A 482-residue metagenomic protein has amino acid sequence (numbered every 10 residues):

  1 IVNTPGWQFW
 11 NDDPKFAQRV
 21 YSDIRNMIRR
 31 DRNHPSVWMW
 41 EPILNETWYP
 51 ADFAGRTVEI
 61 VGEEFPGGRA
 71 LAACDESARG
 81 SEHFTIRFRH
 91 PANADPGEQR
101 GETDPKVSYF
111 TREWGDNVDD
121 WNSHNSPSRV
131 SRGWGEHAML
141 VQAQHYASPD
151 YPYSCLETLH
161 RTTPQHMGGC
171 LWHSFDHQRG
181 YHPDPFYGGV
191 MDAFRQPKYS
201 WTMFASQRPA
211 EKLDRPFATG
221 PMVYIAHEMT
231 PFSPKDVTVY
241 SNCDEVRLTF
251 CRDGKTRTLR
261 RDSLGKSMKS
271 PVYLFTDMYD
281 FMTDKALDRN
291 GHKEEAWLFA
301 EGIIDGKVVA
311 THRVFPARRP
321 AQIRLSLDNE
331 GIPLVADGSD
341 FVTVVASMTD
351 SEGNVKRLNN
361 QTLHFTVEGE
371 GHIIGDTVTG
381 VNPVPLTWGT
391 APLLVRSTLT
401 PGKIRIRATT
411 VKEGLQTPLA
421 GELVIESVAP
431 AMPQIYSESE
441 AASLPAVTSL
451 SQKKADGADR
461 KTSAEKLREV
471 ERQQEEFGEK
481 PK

Functional and structural regions predicted by a protein language model:
I1-S200, F217-A226: Substrate-binding/catalytic cleft of secreted carbohydrate-active enzymes, primarily glycoside hydrolases
L171-F232, D236-R324, V355-K356: Catalytic cores of secreted or luminal carbohydrate-active enzymes
H227-S233, I332-V342: Short, solvent-exposed loop/linker segments at the N-terminal edge of repeated beta-sheet extracellular domains
V239-S241, S326, S339-R357, L363 (+1 more regions): Beta-strand-rich structural segments
K255-R261, L358-H372, V381-N382, T417 (+1 more regions): Short, well-ordered beta-strand segments
R257-D277, S326, G331, G369-W388: Low-complexity "stalk/linker" and mucin-like segments enriched in Ser/Thr/Pro/Ala/Gly
K307-A317, L415-V428: Edge beta-strands of extracellular beta-sandwich domains
V314-D337, S427-A455, R460-K461: Low-complexity, Pro/Ser/Thr- and charge-rich linker/hinge segments at domain boundaries
